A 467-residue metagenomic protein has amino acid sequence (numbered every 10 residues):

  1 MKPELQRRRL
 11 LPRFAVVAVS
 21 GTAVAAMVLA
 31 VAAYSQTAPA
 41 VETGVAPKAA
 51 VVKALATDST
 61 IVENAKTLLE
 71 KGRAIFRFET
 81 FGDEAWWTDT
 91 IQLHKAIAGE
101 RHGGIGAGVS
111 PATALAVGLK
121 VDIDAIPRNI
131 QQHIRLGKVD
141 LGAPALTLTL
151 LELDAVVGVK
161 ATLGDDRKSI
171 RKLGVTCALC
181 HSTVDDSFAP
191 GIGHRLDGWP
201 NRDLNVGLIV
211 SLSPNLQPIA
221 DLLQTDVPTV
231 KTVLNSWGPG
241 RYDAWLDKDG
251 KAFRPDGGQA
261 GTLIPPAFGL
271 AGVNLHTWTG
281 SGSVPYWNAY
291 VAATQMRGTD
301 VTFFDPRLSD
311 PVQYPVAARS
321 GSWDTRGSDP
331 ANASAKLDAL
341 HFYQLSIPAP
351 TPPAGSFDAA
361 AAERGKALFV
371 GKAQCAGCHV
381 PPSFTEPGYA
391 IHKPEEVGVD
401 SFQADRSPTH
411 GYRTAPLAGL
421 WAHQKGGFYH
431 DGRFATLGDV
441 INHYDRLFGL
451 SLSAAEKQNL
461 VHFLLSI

Functional and structural regions predicted by a protein language model:
K2-Q6, L10-I467: Periplasmic c-type cytochrome electron-transfer domains
